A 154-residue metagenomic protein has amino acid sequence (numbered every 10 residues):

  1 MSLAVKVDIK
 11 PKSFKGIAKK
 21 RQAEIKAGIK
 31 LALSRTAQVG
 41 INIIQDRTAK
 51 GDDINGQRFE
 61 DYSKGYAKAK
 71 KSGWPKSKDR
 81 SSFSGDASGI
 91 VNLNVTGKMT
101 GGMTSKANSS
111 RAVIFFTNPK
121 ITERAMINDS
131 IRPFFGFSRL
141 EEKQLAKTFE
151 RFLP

Functional and structural regions predicted by a protein language model:
M1-P154: Short, Lys/Arg-rich flexible segments
